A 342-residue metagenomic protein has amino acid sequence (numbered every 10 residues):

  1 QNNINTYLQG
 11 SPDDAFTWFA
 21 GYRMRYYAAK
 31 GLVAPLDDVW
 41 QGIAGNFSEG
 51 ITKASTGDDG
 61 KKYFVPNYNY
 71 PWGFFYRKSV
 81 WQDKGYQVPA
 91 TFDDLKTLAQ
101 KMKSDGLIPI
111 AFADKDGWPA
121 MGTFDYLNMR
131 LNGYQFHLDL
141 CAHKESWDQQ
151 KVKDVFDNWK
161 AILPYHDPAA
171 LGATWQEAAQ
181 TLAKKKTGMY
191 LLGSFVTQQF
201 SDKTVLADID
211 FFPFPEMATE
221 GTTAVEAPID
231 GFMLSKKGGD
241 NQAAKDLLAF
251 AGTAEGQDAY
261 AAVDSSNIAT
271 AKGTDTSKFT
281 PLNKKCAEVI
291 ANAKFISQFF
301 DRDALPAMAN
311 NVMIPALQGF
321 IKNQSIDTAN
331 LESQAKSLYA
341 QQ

Functional and structural regions predicted by a protein language model:
Q1-F47, S79, D83-A90, G188-M189 (+3 more regions): Extracytoplasmic "Venus flytrap"/periplasmic binding protein-like
T6-Y7, D13-D14, A44-S79, I108-A111 (+2 more regions): A structural signal for short loop-to-beta-strand junctions that line the ligand-binding cleft of periplasmic/secreted
F19-W72, K96, T123-D125, K151 (+2 more regions): Hinge/lid segment of periplasmic solute-binding proteins
R25-Y26, F195-L206, M217-P315: C-terminal lobe and pocket-closing loops of periplasmic/extracytoplasmic Venus-flytrap solute-binding proteins
P35-E49, K53, D114, L131-D154 (+3 more regions): Short, solvent-exposed loop/beta-turn-alpha elements that line the ligand-binding surface or hinge of extracytoplasmic
Y63-N67, W72, K96-K144, T187: Extracytoplasmic/periplasmic solute-binding protein
Q82, A291-Q342: Conserved C-terminal helix/tail region of periplasmic/extracytoplasmic solute-binding proteins
A99-K101, C141-L171: Glycine-centered hinge/linker elements that transmit conformational signals in sensory and ligand-binding systems
